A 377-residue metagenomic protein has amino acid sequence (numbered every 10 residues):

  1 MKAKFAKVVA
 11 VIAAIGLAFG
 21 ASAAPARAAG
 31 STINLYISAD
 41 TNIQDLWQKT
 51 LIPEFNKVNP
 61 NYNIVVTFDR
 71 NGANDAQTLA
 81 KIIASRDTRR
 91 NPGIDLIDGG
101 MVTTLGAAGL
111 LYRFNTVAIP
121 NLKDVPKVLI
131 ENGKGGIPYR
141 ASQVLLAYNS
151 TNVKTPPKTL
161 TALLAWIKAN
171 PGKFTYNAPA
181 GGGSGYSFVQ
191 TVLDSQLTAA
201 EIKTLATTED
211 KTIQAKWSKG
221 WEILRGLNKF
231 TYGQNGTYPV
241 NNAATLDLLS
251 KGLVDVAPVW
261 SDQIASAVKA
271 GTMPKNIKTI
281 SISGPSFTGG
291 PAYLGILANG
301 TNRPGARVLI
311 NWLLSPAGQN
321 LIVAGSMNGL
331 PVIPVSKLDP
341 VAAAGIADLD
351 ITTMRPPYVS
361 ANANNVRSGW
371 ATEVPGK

Functional and structural regions predicted by a protein language model:
L17-A26: C-terminal segment of classical bacterial N-terminal signal peptides
A29-G100: Early extracytoplasmic/lumenal segment of secretory-pathway proteins
S38, N42-Q48, D69, A73 (+1 more regions): Extracytoplasmic ligand-binding site segments that recognize negatively charged/polar headgroups
A76-P92, T104-A108, A243-L253: Short helices/loops that flank or line small-molecule/ion binding pockets
T103-G106, V256-K275: A ligand-binding cleft/hinge motif common to bilobed small-molecule-binding domains
A141-V144, L224-L227, P274-G295: Periplasmic-binding protein-like
F287-T288, A292-M354: Mature extracytoplasmic/periplasmic domains
D339-K377: Extracellular/periplasmic bilobal clamshell ligand-binding domains
